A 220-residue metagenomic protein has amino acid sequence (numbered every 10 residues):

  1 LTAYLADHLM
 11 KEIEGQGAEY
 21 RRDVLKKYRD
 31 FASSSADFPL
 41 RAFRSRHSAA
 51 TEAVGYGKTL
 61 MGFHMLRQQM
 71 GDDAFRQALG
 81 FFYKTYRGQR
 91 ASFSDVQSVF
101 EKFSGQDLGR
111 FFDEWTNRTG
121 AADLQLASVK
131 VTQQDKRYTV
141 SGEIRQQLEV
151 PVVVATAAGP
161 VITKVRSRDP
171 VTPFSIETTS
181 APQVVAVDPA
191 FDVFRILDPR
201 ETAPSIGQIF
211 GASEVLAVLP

Functional and structural regions predicted by a protein language model:
L1-E143: Hydrophobic alpha-helical and helix-loop surface patches within well-folded domains that function as non-catalytic
L40, D73-A74, Y86-P220: Non-catalytic accessory/interaction domains
